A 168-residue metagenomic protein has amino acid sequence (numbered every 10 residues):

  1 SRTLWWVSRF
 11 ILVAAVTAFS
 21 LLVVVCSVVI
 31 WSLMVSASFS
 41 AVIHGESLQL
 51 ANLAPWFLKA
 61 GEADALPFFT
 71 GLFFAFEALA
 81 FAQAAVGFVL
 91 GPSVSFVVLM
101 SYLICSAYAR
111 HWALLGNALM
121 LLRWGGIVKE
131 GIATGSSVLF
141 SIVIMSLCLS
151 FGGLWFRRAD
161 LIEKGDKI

Functional and structural regions predicted by a protein language model:
S1-L4: Intracellular coupling helices
V7-F88, P92, W124-I142: Secretory targeting signals
L21, V25, V29, L33 (+2 more regions): Membrane-embedded alpha-helical segments of multi-pass transporters/permeases
V25, A80, L103-I104, L119 (+1 more regions): Alpha-helical transmembrane segments
S36-L48, M100-L119: Juxtamembrane non-transmembrane "cap" segments at the membrane-aqueous interface of multi-pass membrane proteins
A85, V143-I168: Junction motif at the cytosolic side of a transmembrane helix
G91-A107, I168: Central hydrophobic cores of alpha-helical transmembrane segments in multi-pass integral membrane proteins
R123-V128, L147-F151: Alpha-helical transmembrane anchor segments
